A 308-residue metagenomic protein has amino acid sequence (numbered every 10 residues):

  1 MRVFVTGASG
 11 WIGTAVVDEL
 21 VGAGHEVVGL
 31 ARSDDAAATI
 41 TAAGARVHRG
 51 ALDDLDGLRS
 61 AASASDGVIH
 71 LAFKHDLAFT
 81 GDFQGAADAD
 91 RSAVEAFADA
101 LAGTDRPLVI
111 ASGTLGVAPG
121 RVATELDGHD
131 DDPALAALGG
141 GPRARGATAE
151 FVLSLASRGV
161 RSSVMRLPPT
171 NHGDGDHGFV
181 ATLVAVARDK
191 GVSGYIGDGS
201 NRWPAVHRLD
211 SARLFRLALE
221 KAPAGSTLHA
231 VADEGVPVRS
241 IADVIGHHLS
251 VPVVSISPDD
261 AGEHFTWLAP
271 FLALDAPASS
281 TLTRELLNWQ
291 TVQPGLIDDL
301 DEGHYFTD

Functional and structural regions predicted by a protein language model:
V3-A23: N-terminal Rossmann NAD(P)H-binding glycine-rich loop of SDR-like oxidoreductase domains
E26, G81, A87-G140: Conserved Rossmann-fold NAD(P)-dependent oxidoreductase catalytic core, especially the SDR/UDP-sugar
G29-S92, D99: NAD(P)H-binding glycine-rich loop region in Rossmannoid oxidoreductase-like domains and their noncatalytic homologs
D131-S163: Active-site Tyr-X1-5-Lys
G175-V184, Y195-L219, S226: Substrate-positioning beta->alpha
S193, A212-L268, D308: Mid/C-terminal beta-alpha module of Rossmann-like enzyme folds, strongest in SDR-family dehydrogenases/epimerases
R208, E263-Q290, F306: Conserved C-terminal active-site "lid" loop/helix of NAD(P)H-dependent oxidoreductases that clamps the redox cofactor
P294-D308: Amphipathic terminal alpha-helices
